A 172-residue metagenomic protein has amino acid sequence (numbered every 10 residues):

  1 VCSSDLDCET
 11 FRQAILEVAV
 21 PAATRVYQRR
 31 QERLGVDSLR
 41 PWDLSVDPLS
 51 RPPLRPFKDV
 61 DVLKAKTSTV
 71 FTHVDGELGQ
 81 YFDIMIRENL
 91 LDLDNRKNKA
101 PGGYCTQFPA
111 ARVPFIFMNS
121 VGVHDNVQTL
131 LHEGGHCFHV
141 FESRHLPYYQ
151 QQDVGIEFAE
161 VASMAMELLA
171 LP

Functional and structural regions predicted by a protein language model:
V1-P172: Cation-handling catalytic/transport regions enriched in His/Asp/Glu
